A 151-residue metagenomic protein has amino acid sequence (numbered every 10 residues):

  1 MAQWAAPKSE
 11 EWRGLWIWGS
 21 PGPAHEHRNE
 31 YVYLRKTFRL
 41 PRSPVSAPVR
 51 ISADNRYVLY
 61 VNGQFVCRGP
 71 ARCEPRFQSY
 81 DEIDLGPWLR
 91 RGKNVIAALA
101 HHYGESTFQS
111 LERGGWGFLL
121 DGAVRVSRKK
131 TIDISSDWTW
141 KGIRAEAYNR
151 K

Functional and structural regions predicted by a protein language model:
M1-A24, A97-K151: An acidic-aromatic loop/edge-strand motif
P21-V32, P70-Q78: Extracellular beta-rich ligand/substrate-recognition surface
H27, F38, P48, R72-E74 (+1 more regions): Residues embedded in well-ordered secondary-structure elements
R28-L40, S79-L85: Short beta-strands within extracellular/lumenal beta-sheet-rich domains
Y31, R42, R50-S52, R76-Q78 (+1 more regions): Short solvent-exposed loop/turn micro-motifs enriched in small/polar/acidic residues
F38-P41, V45-Y60, I96-A98: Aromatic-lined ligand-binding clefts that engage carbohydrates, nucleic acids, or primary amines
V58-E112: Beta-strand-rich ligand-recognition modules
